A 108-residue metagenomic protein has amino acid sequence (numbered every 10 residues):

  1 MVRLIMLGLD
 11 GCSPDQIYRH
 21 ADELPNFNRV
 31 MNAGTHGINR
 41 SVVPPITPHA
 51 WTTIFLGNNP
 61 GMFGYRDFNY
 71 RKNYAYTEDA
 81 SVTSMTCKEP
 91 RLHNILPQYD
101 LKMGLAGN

Functional and structural regions predicted by a protein language model:
R3, G11-N108: Active-site nucleophile/metal-coordination loop of metallo-enzymes that catalyze phosphate/sulfate and related
